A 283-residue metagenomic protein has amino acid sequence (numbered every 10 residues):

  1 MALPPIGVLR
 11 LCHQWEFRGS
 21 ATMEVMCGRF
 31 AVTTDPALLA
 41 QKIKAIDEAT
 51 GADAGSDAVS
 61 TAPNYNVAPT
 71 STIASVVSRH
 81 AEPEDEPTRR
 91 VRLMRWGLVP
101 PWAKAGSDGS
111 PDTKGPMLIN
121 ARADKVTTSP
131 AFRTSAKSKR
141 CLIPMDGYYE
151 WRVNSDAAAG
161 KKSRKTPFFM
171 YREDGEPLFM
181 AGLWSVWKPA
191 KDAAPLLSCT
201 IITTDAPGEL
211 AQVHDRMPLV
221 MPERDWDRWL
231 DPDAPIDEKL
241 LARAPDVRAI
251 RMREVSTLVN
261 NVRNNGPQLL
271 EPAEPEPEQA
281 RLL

Functional and structural regions predicted by a protein language model:
M1-I6: Extreme N-terminal basic, low-complexity initiation segments that serve as generic localization/processing leaders
L9-L283: Short linear sequence motif anchored by a di-proline
